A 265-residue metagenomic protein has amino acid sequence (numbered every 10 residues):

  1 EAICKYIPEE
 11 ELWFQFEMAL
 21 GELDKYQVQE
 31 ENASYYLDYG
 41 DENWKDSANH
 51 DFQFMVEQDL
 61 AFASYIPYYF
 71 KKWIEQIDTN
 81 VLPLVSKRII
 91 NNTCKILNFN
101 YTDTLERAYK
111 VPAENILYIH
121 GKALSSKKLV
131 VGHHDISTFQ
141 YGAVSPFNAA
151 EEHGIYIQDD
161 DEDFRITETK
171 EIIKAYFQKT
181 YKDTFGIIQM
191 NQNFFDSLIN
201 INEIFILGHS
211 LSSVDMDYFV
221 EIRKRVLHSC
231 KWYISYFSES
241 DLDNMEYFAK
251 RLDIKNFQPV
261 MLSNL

Functional and structural regions predicted by a protein language model:
E1-E17, E171-D183, M245-F248, L252-L265: Extended charged low-complexity segments that act as oligomerization/scaffolding linkers
E1-K128, N191-L207, S212-K224, W232-S235: Active-site periphery "cap/insert" segments of enzyme catalytic domains
K110, V131, D135-P146: Functionally critical alpha/beta secondary-structure elements and their flanking flexible loops that scaffold catalytic
N115-Y118, D135-Q140, R223-V226, R251-K255: Short, low-complexity, polar/charged sequence segments that are solvent-exposed and flexible
G121-L124, Q140-P146, S229-W232, F257-V260: Glycine-rich loops and low-complexity Gly/Arg-rich segments that provide flexible linkers or classic glycine-based
L124-H134, L242-M245: Short, charged, surface-exposed secondary-structure boundary motifs
G142-I199: Acidic, metal/cofactor-coordinating or nucleic-acid-engaging core segments within structured domains
F194-S197, D217-R225, C230-L265: C-terminal regions of proteins
